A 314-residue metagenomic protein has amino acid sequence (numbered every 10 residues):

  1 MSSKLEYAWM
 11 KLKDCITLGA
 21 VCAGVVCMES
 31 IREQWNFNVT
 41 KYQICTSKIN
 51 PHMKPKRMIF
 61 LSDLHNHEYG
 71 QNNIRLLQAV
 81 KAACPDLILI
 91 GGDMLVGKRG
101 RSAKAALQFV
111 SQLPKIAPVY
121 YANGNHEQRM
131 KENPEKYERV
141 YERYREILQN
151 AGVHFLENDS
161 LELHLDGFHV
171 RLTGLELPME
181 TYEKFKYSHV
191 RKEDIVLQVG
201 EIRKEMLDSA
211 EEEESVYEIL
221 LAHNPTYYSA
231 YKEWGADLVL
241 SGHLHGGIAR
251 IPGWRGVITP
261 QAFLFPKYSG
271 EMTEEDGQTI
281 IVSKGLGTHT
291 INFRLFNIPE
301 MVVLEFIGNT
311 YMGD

Functional and structural regions predicted by a protein language model:
M1-A20, C45, S111-Q112, T310-D314: Short amphipathic, positively biased membrane-proximal segments that drive organelle/inner-membrane targeting
C22-K54, Q149, L163, G247-D314: Binuclear metal-dependent phosphoesterase catalytic core
V39-T46, R75, A105-A106, F155-D159 (+1 more regions): Alpha-helical scaffolding within the catalytic cores of extracellular/periplasmic polymer-degrading hydrolases
T40-Q43, E68-Q71, G152-H154, L220-A222 (+1 more regions): Short gly/ser/thr-rich secondary-structure transition/capping motifs
H52-H154: Membrane-embedded segments
N66, E127-L238, S269-M272, T279-G313: Conserved catalytic scaffold of divalent metal-dependent phosphoesterases
N72-I74, R101-A103, N133-P134, Y231-W234 (+2 more regions): Short amphipathic alpha-helical segments
